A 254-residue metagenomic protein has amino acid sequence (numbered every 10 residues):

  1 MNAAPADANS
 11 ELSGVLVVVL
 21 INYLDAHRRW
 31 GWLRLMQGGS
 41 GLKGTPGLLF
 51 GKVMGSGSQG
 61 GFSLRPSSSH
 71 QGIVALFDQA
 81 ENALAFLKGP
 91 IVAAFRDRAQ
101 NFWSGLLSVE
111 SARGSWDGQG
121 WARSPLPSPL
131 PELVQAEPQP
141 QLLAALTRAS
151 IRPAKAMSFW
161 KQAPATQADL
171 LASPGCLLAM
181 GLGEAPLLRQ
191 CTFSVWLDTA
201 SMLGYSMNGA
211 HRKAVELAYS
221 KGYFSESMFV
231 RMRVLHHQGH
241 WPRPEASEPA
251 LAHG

Functional and structural regions predicted by a protein language model:
M1-F62, S67-Q71, A80-F86, A99-L188 (+2 more regions): Short S/T/G/P-rich N-terminal loop/turn motif that feeds into the first structured element of a domain
N9, F95, Y219-K221: A general structural signal for short secondary-structure junctions and capping/turn motifs
G51, V92-R96, F224: Secondary-structure boundary/capping residues
H70-L76, T192-S194: Short cationic amphipathic helices and targeting signals
I91-R98, R212-V215: A common structural junction motif
R189-E216, Y223: Glycine/small-residue-rich hydrophobic helix-like segments
